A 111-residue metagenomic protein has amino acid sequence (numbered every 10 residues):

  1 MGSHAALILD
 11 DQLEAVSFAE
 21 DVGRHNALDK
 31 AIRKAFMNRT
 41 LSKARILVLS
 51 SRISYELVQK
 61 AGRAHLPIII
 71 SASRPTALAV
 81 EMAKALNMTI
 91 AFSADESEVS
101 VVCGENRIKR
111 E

Functional and structural regions predicted by a protein language model:
M1-Q59: Conserved mixed alpha/beta catalytic, RNA-binding, or beta-rich assembly cores of soluble enzyme, regulatory
A15, L78-E111: C-terminal binding/interaction regions
V16-S17, L41-K43, R63-L66, V99 (+1 more regions): A short, structure-level motif marking secondary-structure boundaries and short turns
R39, K60-H65, E81-L86: Alpha-helix C-terminal capping segments
V48, P67-I70, A91: Structural detector of well-ordered beta-strand residues that form the stable sheet scaffold of enzyme domains
S51, S73-R74, A94-D95: Short secondary-structure boundary segments
H65-L78: A conserved acidic, glycine/proline-rich C-terminal tail/linker
